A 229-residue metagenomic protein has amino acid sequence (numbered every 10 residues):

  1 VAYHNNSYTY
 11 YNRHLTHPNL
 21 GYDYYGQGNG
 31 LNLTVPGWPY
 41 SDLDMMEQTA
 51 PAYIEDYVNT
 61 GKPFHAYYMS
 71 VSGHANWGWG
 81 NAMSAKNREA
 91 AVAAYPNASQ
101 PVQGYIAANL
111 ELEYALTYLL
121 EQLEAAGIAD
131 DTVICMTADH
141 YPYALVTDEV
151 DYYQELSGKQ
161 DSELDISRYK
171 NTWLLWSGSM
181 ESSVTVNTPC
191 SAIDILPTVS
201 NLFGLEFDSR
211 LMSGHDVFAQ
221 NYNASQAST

Functional and structural regions predicted by a protein language model:
V1-T229: Solvent-exposed soluble domains appended to multi-pass membrane proteins
